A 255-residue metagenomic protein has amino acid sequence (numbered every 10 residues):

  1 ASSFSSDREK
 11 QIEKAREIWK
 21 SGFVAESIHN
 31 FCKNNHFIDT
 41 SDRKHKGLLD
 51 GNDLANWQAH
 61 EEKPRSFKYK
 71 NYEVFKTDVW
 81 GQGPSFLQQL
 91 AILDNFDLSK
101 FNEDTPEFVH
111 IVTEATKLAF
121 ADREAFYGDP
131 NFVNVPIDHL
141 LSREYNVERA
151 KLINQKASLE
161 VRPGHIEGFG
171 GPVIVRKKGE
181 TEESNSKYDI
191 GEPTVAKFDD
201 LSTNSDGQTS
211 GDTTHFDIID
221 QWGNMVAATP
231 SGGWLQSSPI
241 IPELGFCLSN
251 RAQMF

Functional and structural regions predicted by a protein language model:
A1-F75, V79: Long, well-ordered, tryptophan-enriched scaffold segments
S2-F4, W19, F23, C32 (+6 more regions): Sec/Tat-exported extracytoplasmic proteins
D7-K10, K14, H29, R43 (+2 more regions): Internal maturation/activation junctions in enzymes
E61-P64, F126, T213-F255: N-terminal nucleophile
E73-T77, S85-F86, M225-A227, C247-S249: Short hydrophobic-aromatic micro-motifs
V79-W80, S231: Residue-level structural signal for beta-strand termini and adjacent loop
Q82-H110, Q236-F255: Gly/Pro-rich active-site capping loops and adjacent beta-alpha segments that organize cofactor/substrate pockets
